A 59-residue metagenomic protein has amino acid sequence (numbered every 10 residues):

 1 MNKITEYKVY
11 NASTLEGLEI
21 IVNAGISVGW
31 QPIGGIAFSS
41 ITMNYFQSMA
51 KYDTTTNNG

Functional and structural regions predicted by a protein language model:
M1-G59: Terminus-proximal functional modules
